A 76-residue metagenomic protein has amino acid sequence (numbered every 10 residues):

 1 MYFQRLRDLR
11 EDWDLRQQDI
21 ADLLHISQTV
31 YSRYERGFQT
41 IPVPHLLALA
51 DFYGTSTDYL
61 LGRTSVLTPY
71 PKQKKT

Functional and structural regions predicted by a protein language model:
Y2, L6, S56-T57: Hydrophobic side chains within well-formed alpha-helices
Q4-L23, A48, K74-K75: Short basic helix-loop element that most often maps to the first helix and adjoining turn of HTH DNA-binding modules
L6, I20-A21, Y31-Y34, L60: Conserved hydrophobic/aromatic packing and binding residues within compact polymer-binding modules
D12, L61-T76: Short, charged recognition helix plus adjacent turn of helix-turn-helix-like nucleic-acid-binding domains
H25, P44-Y59: DNA major-groove recognition helix of helix-turn-helix/homeodomain DNA-binding modules
H25-T40: Recognition helix of helix-turn-helix/homeodomain-like DNA-binding domains that insert into the DNA major groove
E35, Y53, T64: DNA major-groove recognition helix of helix-turn-helix
F38-A48, L67: Short, basic-rich loop-to-helix N-cap that marks the start of a DNA-contacting helix
